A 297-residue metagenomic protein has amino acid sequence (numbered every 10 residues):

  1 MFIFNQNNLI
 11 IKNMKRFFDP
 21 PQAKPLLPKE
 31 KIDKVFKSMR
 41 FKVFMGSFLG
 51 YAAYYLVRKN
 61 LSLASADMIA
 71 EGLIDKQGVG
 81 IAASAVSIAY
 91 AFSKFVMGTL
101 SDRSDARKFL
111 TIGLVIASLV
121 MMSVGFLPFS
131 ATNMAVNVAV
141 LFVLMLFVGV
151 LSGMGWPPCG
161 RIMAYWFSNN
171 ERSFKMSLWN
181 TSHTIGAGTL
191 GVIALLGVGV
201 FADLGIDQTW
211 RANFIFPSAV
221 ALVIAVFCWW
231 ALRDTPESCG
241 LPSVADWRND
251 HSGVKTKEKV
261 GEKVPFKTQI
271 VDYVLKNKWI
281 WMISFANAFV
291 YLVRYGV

Functional and structural regions predicted by a protein language model:
L26-K37, S238-M282: Juxtamembrane intracellular "pre-TM" segments in multi-pass secondary transporters
K42-A70, I74-K76, V297: Extracytoplasmic
K59, S87-F95, G188: Residue-level signature of mid-helix packing/kink "hotspots" within the transmembrane helices of 12-pass Major
L61-S65, L275-V297: Extracytoplasmic gate region of multi-pass secondary transporters
V115-M134: C-terminal ends and interior cores of transmembrane alpha-helices in multi-pass membrane transporters/permeases
L144-H183: Cytoplasmic helix-loop-helix junction between adjacent transmembrane helices in 12-TM secondary transporters
W179-P236: Helix-loop-helix hairpin linking two adjacent transmembrane segments in secondary transporters
